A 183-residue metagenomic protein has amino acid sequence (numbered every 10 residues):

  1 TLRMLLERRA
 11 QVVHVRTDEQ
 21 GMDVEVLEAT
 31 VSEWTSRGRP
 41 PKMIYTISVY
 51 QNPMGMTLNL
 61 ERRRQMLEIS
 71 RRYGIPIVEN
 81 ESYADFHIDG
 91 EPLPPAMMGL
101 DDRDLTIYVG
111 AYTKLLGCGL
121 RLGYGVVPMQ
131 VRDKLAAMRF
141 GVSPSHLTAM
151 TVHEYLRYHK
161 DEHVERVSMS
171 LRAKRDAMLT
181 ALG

Functional and structural regions predicted by a protein language model:
T1-A10: Substrate-binding/gating loop at the entrance of the active-site cleft, primarily in PLP-dependent aminotransferase-like
L5, M97-D102: Short, conserved catalytic or adaptor-binding loops enriched in Gly and charged residues
R8, R72-Y73, D104: Helix C-cap/helix->beta junction micro-motif
Q11, V49-N52, R132: A short, flexible beta-alpha/helix-coil linker loop
Q11-E19: Short beta-strand->loop structural element characteristic of the AMP-binding/adenylate-forming
V13, V78, I107-V109: Hydrophobic/aromatic beta-strand patches that form the interior of the parallel beta-sheet core in alpha/beta enzyme
M22-H87: Active-site phosphate-binding strand-loop segment of PLP-dependent enzymes
L105-L182: PLP-dependent aminotransferase class I/II
